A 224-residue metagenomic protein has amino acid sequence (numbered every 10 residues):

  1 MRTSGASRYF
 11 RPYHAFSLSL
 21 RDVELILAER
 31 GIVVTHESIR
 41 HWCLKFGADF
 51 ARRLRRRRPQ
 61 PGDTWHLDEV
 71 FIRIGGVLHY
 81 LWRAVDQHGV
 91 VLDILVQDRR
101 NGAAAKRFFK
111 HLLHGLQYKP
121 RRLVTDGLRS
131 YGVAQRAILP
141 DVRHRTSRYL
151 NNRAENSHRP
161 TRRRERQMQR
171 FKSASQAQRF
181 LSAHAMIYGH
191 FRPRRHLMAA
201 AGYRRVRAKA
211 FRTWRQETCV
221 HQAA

Functional and structural regions predicted by a protein language model:
M1-H14, G31-T35, R40-H41, Q60-L67 (+1 more regions): Basic, short loop/linker segments at the boundary and entry of helix-turn-helix/winged-helix-like folds
Y9, V23, I39, D68 (+7 more regions): Mobile genetic element proteins and their domesticated derivatives, centered on retroelements and DNA transposons
H14-S17, G75-V91, L112: Short conserved beta-strand segments at catalytic cores or DNA/RNA-binding microdomains of nucleic-acid binding
S19-I32: DNA-recognition alpha helix
I32-V33, C43-G75: Structured nucleic-acid-interacting core domains from mobile-element enzymes and related host factors, especially RNase
H41, K45, I94-Q117: Active-site beta-loop-alpha junctions of metal-dependent nucleic acid enzymes, especially the RNase H-like/DDE
S147-R163, K172, A177: RNase H-like two-metal-ion nuclease catalytic core shared by retroviral integrases and related mobile-element nucleases
Q178-A224: C-terminal domain-tail junction helix/linker
